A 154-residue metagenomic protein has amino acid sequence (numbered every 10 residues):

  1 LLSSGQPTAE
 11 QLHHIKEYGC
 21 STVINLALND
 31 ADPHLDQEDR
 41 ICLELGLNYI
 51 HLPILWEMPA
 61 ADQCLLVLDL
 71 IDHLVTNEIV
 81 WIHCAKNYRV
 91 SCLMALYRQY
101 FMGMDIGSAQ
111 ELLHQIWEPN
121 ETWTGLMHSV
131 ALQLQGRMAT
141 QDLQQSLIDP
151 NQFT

Functional and structural regions predicted by a protein language model:
L2-T76: Cysteine-based protein phosphatase catalytic domain of the PTP/DSP
Q6-E17, N87, V130, L134 (+1 more regions): Short, charged N-terminal helix-start/capping segments
P7, M58, A85-Y88, I116: Short, flexible active-site-adjacent loop segments at beta-strand->alpha-helix junctions, enriched in small/polar
A9, S91, Q99: Short, electropositive, low-hydrophobicity segments enriched in small/polar residues
I24, A95-L96: Conserved short hydrophobic patches within well-ordered secondary structure
Q63, L68-I79, L96-T154: PTP/DSP superfamily signal
I79-M94: A phosphate-binding catalytic loop at a beta-strand-loop-alpha-helix junction that coordinates phosphoryl groups
